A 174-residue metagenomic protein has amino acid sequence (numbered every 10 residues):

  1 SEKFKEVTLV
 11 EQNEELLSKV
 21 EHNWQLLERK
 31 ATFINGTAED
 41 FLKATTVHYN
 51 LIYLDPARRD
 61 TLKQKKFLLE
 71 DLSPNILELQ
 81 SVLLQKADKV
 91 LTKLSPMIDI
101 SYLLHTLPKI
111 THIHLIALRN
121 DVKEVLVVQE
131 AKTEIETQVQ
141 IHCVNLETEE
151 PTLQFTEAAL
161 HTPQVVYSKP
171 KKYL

Functional and structural regions predicted by a protein language model:
S1-K5: Conserved SAM-binding loop of SAM-dependent methyltransferases across substrates and taxa, primarily the Class I
E6-E11: Conserved SAM-binding motif I beta-strand of class I
Q12-L51: S-adenosyl-L-methionine
Y53, R58-L174: Class I S-adenosyl-L-methionine
